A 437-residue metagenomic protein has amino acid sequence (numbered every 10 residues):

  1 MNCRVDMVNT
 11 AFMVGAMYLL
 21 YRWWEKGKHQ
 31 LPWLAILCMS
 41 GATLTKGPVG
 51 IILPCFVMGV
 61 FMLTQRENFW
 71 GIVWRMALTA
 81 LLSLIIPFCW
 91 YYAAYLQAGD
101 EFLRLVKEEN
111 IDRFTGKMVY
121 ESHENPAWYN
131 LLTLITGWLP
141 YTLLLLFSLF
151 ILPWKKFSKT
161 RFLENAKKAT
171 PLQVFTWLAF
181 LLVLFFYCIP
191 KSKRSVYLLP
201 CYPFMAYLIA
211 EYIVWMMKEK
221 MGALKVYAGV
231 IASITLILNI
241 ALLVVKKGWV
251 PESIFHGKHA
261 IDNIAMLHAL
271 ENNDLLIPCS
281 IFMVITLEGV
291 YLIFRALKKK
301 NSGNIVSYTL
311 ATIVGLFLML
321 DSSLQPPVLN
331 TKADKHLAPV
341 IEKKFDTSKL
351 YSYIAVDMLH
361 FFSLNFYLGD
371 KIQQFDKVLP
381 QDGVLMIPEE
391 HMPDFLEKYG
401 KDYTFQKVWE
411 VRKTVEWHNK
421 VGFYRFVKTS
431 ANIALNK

Functional and structural regions predicted by a protein language model:
M1-V8: Short acidic/glycine- and proline-prone juxtamembrane loop motifs at membrane-interface regions of multi-pass membrane
N9-M17, L53-V57, L198-A206: Hydrophobic core segments of transmembrane alpha-helices in multi-pass, intramembrane catalytic enzymes
A16-L31, I213: Membrane-interface transmembrane helices that cradle and orient dolichyl/undecaprenyl
L19, L31-K46, L182-I189: Membrane-interface alpha helices of multi-pass inner-membrane proteins
G50-K191, S195, Y212, L224-P278: Transmembrane-lumen/periplasm boundary regions of multi-pass, lipid-linked membrane glycan transferases
R194-M216, N273-L287: Hydrophobic/aromatic-rich transmembrane helices and adjacent perimembrane loops
K218-H256, L275-L318: Signature aromatic-anchored transmembrane alpha helix within multi-pass, membrane-resident enzymes that catalyze glycan
P278-L292, Y308-A431: Short periplasmic/luminal acceptor-recognition loop of GT-C membrane glycosyltransferases, typified by
